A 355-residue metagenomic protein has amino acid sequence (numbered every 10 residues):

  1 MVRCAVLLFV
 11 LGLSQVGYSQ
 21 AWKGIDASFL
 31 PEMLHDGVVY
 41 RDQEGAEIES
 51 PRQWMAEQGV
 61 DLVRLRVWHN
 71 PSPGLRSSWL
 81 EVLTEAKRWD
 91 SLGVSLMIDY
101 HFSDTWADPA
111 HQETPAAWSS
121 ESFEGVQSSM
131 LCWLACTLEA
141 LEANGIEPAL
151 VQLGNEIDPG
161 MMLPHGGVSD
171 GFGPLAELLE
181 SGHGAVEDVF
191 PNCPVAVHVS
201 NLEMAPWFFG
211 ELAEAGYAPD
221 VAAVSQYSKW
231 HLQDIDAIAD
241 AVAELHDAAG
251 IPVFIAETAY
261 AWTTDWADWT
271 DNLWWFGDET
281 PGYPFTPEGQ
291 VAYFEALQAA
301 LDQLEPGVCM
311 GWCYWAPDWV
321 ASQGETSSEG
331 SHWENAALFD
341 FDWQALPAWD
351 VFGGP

Functional and structural regions predicted by a protein language model:
C4-L13: Sec-dependent N-terminal signal peptides
Q15-S19: Sec/Tat signal peptide C-region and signal peptidase I cleavage site
Q20-S95, H101-C132, C136, A223 (+1 more regions): N-terminal substrate-binding region of glycoside hydrolase catalytic domains
K23-A27, V63-L65, L96-Y100, A149-L153 (+4 more regions): Hydrophobic faces of well-ordered beta-strands that scaffold small-molecule active sites in alpha/beta enzyme cores
S28-L30, W68-N70, H101-T105, L153-D158 (+4 more regions): Active-site beta-loop-alpha junctions enriched in small/polar residues
H35-R41, E244, T263-A296, A300-V308 (+1 more regions): Aromatic-rich peripheral "rim/lid" segments of glycoside hydrolase catalytic domains that contact and position glycan
E49-R52, P194, P206-E279, E295-D302 (+1 more regions): Glycoside hydrolase catalytic-domain groove-lining segments
S78-L83, D108-P219, L232-D240, G324-D342: Active-site cleft segment of glycoside hydrolase catalytic domains centered on the general acid/base Glu
